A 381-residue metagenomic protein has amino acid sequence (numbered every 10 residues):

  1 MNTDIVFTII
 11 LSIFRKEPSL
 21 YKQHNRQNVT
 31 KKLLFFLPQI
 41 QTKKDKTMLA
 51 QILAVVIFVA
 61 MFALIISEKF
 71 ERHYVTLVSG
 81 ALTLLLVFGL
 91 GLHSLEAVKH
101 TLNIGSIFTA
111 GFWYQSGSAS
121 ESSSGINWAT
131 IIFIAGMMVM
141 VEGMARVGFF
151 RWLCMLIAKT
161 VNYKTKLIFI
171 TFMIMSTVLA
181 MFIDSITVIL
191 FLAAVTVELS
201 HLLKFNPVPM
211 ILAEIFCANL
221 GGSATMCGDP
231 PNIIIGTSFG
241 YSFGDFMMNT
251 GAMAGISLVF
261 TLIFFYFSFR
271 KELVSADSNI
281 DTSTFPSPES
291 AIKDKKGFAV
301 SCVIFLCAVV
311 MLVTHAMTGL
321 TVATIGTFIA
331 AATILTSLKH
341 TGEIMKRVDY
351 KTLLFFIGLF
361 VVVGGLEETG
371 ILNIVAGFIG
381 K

Functional and structural regions predicted by a protein language model:
K22, L37-V56, L92, H100 (+6 more regions): Intrinsically disordered, low-complexity non-transmembrane regions of multi-pass membrane transporters
M48-V56, N127-G136, M181-I189, M253-I256 (+1 more regions): Structural signature of hydrophobic alpha-helical transmembrane segments
V55-I66, S79-F88, A135-E142, M175-T177 (+5 more regions): Hydrophobic core segments of alpha-helical transmembrane domains in multi-pass membrane transport and ion-translocation
M61-S79, H93, K295, A299 (+2 more regions): Flexible hinge motifs at transmembrane-helix junctions and intramembrane kinks/re-entrant loops in multi-pass membrane
I66, L202-V208, L212, A224-C227 (+1 more regions): Juxtamembrane and boundary regions of transmembrane helices in multi-pass small-molecule transporters and channels
E96, I304-K381: Transmembrane helical segments that form the transport core of multi-pass membrane transport proteins
V98, I104-F205, Y350-K381: Membrane-embedded alpha-helical segments and adjacent helix-loop junctions characteristic of multi-pass solute
A180-F191, P207-G244, T261-Y266: Alpha-helical transmembrane segments and, especially, the helix-loop junctions at the ends of these helices
